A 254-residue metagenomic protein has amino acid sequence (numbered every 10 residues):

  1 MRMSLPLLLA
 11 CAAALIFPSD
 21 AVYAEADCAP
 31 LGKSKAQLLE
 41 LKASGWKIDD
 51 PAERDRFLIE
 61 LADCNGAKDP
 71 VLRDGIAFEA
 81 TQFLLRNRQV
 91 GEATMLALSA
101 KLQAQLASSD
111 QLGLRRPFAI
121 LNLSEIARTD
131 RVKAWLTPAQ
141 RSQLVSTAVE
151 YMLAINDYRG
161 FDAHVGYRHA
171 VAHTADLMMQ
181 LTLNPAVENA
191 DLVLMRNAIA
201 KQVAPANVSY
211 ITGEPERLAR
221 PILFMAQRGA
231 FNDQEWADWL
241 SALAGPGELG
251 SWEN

Functional and structural regions predicted by a protein language model:
M1-L5: Positively charged n-region of N-terminal signal peptides that target proteins for export
P6-P18: Bacterial N-terminal signal peptides
V22-A26: Boundary at the C-terminal end of the N-terminal hydrophobic targeting segment
K33-L41, L72-G75, R115: Generic helix N-cap/helix-start motif at coil->alpha-helix transitions
D49-G75, L85-Q111: Internal amphipathic alpha-helical repeat/solenoid segments
V71-N87, P117-R128: Non-membrane alpha-helical segments in proteins
T94, S99-A230, E235: Eukaryote-skewed repeat-based solenoidal scaffolds used as protein-protein interaction platforms, primarily
I222-N254: Intrinsically disordered, low-complexity segments enriched in Gly and acidic/Ser/Thr residues that form flexible
